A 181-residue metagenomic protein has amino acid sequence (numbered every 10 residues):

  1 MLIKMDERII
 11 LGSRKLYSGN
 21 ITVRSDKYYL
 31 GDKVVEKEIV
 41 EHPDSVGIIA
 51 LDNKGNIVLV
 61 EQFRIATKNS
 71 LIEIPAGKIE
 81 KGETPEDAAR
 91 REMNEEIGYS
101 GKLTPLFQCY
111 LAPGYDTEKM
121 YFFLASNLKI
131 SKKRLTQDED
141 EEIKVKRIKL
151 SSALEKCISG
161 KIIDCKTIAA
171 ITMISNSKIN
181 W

Functional and structural regions predicted by a protein language model:
L2, V40-H42, G47-R91, E139: Conserved Nudix-box catalytic region and its N-terminal flanking loop in Nudix hydrolases and closely related
L2-R14: A short, amphipathic edge element
L11-G47, N53: Acidic, metal-coordinating catalytic segment for phosphate/diphosphate chemistry, firing primarily on the Nudix
G31, D52-K54, F63, S126-I130 (+2 more regions): Short loop segments at secondary-structure junctions
V46-G47, I79-C165: Unchanged
K161-W181: Long hydrophobic alpha-helical segments typical of transmembrane helices together with their membrane-interfacial
